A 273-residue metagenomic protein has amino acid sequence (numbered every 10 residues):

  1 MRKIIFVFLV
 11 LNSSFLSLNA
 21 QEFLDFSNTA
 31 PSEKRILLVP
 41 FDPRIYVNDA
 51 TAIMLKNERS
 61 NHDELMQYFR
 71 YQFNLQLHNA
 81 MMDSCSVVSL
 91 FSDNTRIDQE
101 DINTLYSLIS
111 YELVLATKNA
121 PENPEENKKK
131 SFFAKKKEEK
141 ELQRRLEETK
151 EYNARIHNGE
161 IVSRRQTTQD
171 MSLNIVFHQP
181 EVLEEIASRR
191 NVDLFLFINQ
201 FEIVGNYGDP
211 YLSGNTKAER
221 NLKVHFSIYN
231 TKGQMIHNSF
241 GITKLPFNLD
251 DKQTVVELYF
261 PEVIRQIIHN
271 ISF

Functional and structural regions predicted by a protein language model:
K3, A52-K56, S213: Short secondary-structure boundary/capping segments
K3-L16: Sec-dependent N-terminal signal peptides
I4, R59, D63, Q67 (+2 more regions): Flexible, glycine- and charge-enriched loops at secondary-structure boundaries
S14-L18, F132, I228: Compositionally biased regions
Q21-V47, N158-P210, G214-F273: C-terminal/domain-edge helix-coil "capping" segments
L37-D63: Short glycine-rich His-centered loop
I53-F197: N-terminal segment of the mature soluble domain
